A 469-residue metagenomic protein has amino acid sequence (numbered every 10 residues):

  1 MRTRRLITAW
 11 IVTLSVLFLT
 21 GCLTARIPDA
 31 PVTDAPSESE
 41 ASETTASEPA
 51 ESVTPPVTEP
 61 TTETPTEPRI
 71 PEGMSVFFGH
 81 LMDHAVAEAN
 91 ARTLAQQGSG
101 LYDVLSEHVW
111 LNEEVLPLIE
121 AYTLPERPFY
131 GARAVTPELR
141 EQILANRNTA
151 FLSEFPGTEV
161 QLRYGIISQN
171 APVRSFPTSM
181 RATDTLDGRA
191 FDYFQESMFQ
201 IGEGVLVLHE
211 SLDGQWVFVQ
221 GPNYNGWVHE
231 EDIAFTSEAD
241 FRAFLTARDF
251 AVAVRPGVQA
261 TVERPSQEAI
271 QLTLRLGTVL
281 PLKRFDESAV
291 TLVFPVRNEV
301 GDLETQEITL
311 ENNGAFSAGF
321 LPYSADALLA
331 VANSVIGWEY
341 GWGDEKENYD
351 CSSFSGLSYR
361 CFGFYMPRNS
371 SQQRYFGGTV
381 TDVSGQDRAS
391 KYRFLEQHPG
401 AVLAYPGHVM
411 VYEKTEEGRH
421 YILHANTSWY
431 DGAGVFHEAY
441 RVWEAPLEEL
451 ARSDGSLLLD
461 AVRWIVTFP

Functional and structural regions predicted by a protein language model:
W10-T20: Bacterial N-terminal signal peptides
L23-A25: Bacterial signal peptide processing site
E59-R174, M180-D184, G188-A190, L206 (+2 more regions): Boundary regions of SH3-family modules and the immediately adjacent low-complexity/disordered segments in eukaryotic
E63-T64, P68-E72, V76, N223 (+3 more regions): Aromatic- and glycine-rich peptidoglycan recognition patches
G188-S211, S266-D286: Conserved beta-strand/loop element in small beta-rich adapter and peptidoglycan-binding domains
R189-D192, Q267, G314-G319, G337-K346 (+1 more regions): Second-shell loop/turn segments in exported
M198, P367-A433: ...with weaker cross-activation on analogous glycine-rich loops/strands in unrelated enzymes
W342-Q372: Active-site nucleophilic cysteine motif
